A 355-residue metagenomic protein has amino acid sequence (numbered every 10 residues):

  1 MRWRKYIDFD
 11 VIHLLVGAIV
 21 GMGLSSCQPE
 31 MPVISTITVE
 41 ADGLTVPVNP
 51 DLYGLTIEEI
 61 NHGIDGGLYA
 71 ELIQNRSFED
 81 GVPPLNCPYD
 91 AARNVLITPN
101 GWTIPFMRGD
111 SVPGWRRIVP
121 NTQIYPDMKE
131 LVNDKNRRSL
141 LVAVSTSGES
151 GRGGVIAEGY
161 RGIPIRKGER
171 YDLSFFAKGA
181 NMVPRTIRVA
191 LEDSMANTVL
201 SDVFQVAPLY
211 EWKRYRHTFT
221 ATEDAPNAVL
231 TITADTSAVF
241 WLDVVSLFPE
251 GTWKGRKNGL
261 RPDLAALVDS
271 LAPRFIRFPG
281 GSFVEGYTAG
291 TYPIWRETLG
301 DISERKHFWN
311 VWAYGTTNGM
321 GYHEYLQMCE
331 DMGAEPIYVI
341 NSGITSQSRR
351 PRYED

Functional and structural regions predicted by a protein language model:
R2-L14: Bacterial N-terminal signal peptides that target proteins for export
H13-V16, V82: Prokaryotic Sec-type signal peptides and long signal-anchor helices with extended Leu/Ile/Val-rich h-regions
G23-S26: C-terminal motif of bacterial Sec signal peptides marking the signal peptidase cleavage site
P29-M320, Q327-V339, R350-D355: Extracellular and organelle-lumenal recognition/adhesion modules and their flexible linkers in secreted
N341-G343: Active-site loop/turn elements of alpha/beta-hydrolase fold enzymes, especially the short glycine-/histidine-rich
